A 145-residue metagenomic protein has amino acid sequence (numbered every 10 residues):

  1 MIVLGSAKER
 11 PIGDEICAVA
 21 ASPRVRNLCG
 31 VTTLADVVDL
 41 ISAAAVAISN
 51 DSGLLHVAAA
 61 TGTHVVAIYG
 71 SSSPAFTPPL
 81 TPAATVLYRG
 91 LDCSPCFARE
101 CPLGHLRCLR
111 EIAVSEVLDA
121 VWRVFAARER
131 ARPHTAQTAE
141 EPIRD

Functional and structural regions predicted by a protein language model:
M1-G70: Donor-binding and catalytic core of enzymes assembling or modifying cell-surface/extracellular glycoconjugates
K8, T32, S72, L91-C93 (+1 more regions): Residue-level detector of flexible, active-site-proximal loop/helix-junction positions within diverse enzyme catalytic
V19-A20, I41-A44, S72, E100-L103 (+2 more regions): Alpha-helix boundary/capping residues
V31, A59, P78-L80, P95 (+1 more regions): Non-catalytic, surface-exposed connector residues within folded enzymatic/regulatory domains
D36-V38, F76-T77, P95-F97: Short, charged, surface-exposed secondary-structure boundary motifs
T61-R89: Gly/Pro- and small hydrophobic-enriched strand-loop and loop-to-helix capping segments that sit at the rims
P82-D145: Leloir-type glycosyltransferase catalytic cores
